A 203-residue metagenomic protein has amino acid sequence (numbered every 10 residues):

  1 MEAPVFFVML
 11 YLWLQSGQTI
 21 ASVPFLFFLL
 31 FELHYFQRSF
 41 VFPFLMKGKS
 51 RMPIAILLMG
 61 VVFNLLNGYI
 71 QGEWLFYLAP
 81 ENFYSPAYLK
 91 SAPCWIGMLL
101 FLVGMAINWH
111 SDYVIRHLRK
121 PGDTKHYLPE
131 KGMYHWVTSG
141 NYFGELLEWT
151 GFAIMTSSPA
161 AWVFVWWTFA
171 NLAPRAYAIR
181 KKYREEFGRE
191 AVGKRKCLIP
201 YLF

Functional and structural regions predicted by a protein language model:
M1-V62, F203: Membrane-helix and juxtamembrane interface regions of eukaryotic multi-pass membrane proteins
L10-W13, I20, F63, N82-F203: Hydrophobic transmembrane alpha-helices
L14-S16, E73-L78: Juxtamembrane "helix-exit" motif on the non-cytosolic side of transmembrane helices
S39-F44, Y69-G72, R175-K182: Juxtamembrane membrane-interface segments at transmembrane alpha-helix termini
F44-G72, A79-S85, P121-Y127: Functional transmembrane or membrane-interface alpha-helices that line membrane-embedded catalytic, ligand-binding
I70-W74, N108-S111: C-terminal TM-helix exit segments that contain a strictly Trp-centered aromatic cap at the helix terminus
